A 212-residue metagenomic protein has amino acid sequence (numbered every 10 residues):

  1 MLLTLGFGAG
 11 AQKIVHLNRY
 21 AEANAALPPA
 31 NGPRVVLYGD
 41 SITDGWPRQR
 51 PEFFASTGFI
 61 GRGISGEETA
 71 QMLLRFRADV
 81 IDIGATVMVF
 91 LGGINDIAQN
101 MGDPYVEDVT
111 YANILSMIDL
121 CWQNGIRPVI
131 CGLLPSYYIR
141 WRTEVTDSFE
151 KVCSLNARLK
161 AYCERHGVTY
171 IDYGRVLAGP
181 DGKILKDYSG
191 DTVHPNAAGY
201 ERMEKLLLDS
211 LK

Functional and structural regions predicted by a protein language model:
L3, L134-K212: Catalytic His-Asp segment of secreted/periplasmic serine-dependent ester chemistry enzymes
G8-V89: Serine-esterase "nucleophile elbow" of acetyl-processing enzymes
Y38-D40, G92, C131, I171: Active-site flanking residues adjacent to catalytic metal/cofactor-binding acidic residues
Q49, N100-V106, L133, W141: Metal-dependent catalytic neighborhoods of phosphoester/phosphodiester hydrolases
R62-S65, G92-G93, I97, M101-G102: Cell-envelope and extracellular/periplasmic
A70-I81, D108-L115, D119, E201 (+1 more regions): Amphipathic, non-transmembrane alpha-helical secondary structure
L91-I97, I118-V152: Active-site segments of SGNH/GDSL-like serine hydrolases that catalyze O-acetyl group transfer/hydrolysis on lipids
Y105-L115, F149-L155: Charged helix-capping and loop-helix junction motifs
